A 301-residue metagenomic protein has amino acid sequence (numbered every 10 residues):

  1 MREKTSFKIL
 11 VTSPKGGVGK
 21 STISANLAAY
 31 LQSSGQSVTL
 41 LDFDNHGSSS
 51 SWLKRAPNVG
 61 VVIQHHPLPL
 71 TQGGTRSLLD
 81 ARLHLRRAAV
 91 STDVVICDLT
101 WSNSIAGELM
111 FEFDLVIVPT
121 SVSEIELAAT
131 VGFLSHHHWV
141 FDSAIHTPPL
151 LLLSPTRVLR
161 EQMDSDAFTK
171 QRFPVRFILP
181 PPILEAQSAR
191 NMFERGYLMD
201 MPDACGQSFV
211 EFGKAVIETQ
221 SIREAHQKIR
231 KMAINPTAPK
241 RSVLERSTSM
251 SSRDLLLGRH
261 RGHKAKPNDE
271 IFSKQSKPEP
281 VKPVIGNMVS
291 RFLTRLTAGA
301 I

Functional and structural regions predicted by a protein language model:
R2-V18, N26-I96, W101-N103, F111 (+1 more regions): P-loop/Walker-type NTP enzyme "switch/lid" segment
K20-A25, T130-V131: Motif I (Walker A/P-loop) of helicase-class P-loop NTPases
S37-V38, V95, V116, T147-L151: Hydrophobic anchor at the start of a short beta-strand that flanks the dinucleotide cofactor-binding loop
S49, D114, F133, P182-I183: Generic structural signal for small/hydrophobic residues in well-ordered secondary structure, especially within
S104-E124: Inter-motif core of Ras-like GTPase G domains
T130-H146: Conserved C-terminal guanine-recognition region of P-loop GTPase G domains, centered on the G4
R157-Q162, D166-D200: Beta-strand-loop-alpha "switch" segments that mediate conformational coupling across diverse proteins
R230-I301: P-loop NTP-binding site
